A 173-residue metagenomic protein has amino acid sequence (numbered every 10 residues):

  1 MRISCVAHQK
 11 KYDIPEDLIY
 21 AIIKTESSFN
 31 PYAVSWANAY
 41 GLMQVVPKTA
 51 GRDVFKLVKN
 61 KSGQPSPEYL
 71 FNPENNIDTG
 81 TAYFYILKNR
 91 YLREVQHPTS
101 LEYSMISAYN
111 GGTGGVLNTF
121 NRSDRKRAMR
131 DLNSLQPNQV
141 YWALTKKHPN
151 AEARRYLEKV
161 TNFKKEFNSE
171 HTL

Functional and structural regions predicted by a protein language model:
M1-P31, E74-I77, N89-V95: Export/targeting segments at the very N-terminus of extracytoplasmic proteins
I3-C5, K10, Y40, P47 (+1 more regions): A short, structure-level motif marking secondary-structure boundaries and short turns
K10, R52, V58-A82, I86-L173: Non-catalytic cell-wall polysaccharide-engagement segments
I14-I19, K24, A37-Y40, L101-E102 (+1 more regions): Extracytoplasmic
A21, Q44, M105-S107: Soluble periplasmic/extracytoplasmic beta-strand elements of cell-envelope proteins
K24-T49, G112, V160: Cell-wall polysaccharide-cleaving catalytic domain and substrate-binding groove, primarily in peptidoglycan/chitin
S28, A33-W36, M43, V54-K59 (+1 more regions): General "foldedness" signal
